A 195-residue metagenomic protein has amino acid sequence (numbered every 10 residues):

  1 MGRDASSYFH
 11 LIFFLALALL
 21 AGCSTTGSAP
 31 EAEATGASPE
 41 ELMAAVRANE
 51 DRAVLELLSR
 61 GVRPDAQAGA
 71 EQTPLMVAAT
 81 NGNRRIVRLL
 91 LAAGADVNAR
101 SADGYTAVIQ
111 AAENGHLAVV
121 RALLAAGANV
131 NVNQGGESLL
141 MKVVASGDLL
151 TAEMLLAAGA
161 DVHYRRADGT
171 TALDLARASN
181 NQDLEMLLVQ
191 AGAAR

Functional and structural regions predicted by a protein language model:
L42, L75, V108, L140 (+1 more regions): Conserved hydrophobic residue in the first alpha-helix
A53, R85-I86, A118-V119, L150-T151 (+1 more regions): Conserved ankyrin/ankyrin-like repeat signature
A68, S101, N133-Q134, R166: Ankyrin repeat boundary/linker residues
